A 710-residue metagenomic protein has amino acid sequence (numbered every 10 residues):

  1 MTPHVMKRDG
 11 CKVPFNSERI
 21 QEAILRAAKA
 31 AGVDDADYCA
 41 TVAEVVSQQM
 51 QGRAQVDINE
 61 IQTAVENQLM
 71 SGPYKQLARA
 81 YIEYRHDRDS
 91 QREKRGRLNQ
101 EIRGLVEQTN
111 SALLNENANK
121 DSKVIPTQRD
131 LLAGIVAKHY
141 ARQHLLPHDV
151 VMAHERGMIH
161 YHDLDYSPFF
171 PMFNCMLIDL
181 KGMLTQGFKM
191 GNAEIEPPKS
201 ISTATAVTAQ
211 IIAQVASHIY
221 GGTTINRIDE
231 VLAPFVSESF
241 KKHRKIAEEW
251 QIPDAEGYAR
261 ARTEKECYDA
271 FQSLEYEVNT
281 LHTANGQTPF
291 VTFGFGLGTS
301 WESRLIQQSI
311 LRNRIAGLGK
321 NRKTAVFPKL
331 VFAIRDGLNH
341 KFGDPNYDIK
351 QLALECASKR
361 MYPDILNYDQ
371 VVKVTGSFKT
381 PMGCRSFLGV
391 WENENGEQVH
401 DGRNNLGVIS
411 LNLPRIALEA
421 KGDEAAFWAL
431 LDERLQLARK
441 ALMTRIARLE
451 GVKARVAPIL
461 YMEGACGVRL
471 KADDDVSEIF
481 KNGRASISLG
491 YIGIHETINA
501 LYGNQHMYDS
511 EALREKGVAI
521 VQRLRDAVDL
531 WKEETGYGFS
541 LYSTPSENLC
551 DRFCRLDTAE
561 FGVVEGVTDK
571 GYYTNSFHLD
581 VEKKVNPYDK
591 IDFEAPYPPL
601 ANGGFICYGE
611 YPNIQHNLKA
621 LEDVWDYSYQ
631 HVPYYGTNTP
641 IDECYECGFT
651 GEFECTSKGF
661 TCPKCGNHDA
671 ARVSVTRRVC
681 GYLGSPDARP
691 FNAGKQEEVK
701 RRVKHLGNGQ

Functional and structural regions predicted by a protein language model:
M1-T109, Q696-V703: Charged, amphipathic alpha-helical regulatory modules used for macromolecular assembly or allosteric control
P3, V46-M50, V291-T292, E496-L501 (+1 more regions): Short, hydrophobic beta-strand segments
N16, T656, G681-Y682: Conformational switch/transducer regions in large eukaryotic molecular machines and scaffolds
A28, F271, E275, A500 (+1 more regions): Metallocofactor- and cofactor-centric catalytic cores in central/energy metabolism, strongly enriched
L98-G483, N504, S510-H668, V675: Conserved catalytic cores of very large enzyme subunits
E230, I487-A500, Q522, R678: Contiguous, well-ordered alpha-helical segments that form the cores/surfaces of helical PPI scaffolds
G666-Q710: Long insertion/accessory domains within large nucleic-acid-processing enzymes
